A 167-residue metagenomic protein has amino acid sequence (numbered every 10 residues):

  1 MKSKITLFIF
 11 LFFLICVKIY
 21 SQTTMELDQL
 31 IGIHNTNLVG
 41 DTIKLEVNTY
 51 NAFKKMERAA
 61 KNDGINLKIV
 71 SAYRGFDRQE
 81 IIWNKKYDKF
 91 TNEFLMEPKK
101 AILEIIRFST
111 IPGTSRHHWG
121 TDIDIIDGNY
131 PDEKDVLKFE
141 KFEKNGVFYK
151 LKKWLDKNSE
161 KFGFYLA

Functional and structural regions predicted by a protein language model:
M1-E26: Bacterial Sec-dependent N-terminal signal peptides
K18-A167: Extracytoplasmic cell-surface/polysaccharide-interacting catalytic and binding patches
